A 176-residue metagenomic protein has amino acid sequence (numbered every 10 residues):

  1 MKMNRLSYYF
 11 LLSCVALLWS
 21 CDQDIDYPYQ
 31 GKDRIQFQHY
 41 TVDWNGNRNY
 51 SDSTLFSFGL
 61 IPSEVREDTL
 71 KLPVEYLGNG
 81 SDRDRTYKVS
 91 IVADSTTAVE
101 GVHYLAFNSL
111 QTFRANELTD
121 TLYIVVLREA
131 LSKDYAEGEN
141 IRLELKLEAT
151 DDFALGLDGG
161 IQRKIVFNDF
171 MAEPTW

Functional and structural regions predicted by a protein language model:
M1-F10: Bacterial N-terminal signal peptides that target proteins for export
L17-S20: C-terminal motif of bacterial Sec signal peptides marking the signal peptidase cleavage site
D22-V99, P174-W176: Acidic/polar, low-complexity intrinsically disordered N-terminal segments immediately downstream of a Sec signal
Y29, T150-K164: Beta-sandwich strand segments
S95-T112: Short beta-strand and strand-turn-strand segments in soluble, beta-rich domains
Q111-D120: Short proline/glycine- and polar residue-rich coil/turn motifs
Y123: Ligand-binding face of N-terminal immunoglobulin V-set domains in extracellular IgSF glycoproteins
A130-R142: Short glycine/proline/serine/threonine-rich loop/turn segments at secondary-structure transition edges
